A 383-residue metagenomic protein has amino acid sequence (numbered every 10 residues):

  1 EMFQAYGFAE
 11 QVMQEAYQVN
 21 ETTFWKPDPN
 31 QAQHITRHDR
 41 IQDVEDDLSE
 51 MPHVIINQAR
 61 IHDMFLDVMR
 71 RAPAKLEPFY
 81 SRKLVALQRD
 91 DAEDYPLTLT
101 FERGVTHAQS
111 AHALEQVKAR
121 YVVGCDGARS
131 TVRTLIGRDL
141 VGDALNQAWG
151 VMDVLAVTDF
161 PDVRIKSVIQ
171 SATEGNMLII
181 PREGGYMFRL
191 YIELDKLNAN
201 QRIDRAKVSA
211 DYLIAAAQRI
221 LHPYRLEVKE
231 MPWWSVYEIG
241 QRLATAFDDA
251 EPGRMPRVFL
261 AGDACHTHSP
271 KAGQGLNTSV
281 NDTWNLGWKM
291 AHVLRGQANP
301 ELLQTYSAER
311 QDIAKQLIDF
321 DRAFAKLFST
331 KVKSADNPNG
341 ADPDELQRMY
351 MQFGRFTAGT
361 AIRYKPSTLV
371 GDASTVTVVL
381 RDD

Functional and structural regions predicted by a protein language model:
E1-R70, S171, I180, I318: Active-site-adjacent segment of FAD-dependent monooxygenases/related oxidoreductases
Q14-E15, D67, R71, L97 (+2 more regions): Conserved FAD-binding catalytic core of PHBH/FMO-like flavoproteins
I41-E50, E193-A199, Y237, H266-H268: Short glycine/proline-rich turn/loop motifs
F65, G124, M231, Y237-A323: Conserved mid-domain beta->alpha element of the FAD-binding
R71-V85, L226: A conserved beta-strand/loop element that lines the FAD pocket in flavoprotein oxidoreductases
Y80-L97, G104: A conserved short coil-to-beta-strand element within the FAD-binding core of flavoproteins
F101-E115: A structured beta-alpha segment of the ubiquitous adenosine-cofactor-binding alpha/beta core
D249, K289-D383: C-terminal helical "tail/cap" subdomain of flavin- and related membrane-associated enzymes
